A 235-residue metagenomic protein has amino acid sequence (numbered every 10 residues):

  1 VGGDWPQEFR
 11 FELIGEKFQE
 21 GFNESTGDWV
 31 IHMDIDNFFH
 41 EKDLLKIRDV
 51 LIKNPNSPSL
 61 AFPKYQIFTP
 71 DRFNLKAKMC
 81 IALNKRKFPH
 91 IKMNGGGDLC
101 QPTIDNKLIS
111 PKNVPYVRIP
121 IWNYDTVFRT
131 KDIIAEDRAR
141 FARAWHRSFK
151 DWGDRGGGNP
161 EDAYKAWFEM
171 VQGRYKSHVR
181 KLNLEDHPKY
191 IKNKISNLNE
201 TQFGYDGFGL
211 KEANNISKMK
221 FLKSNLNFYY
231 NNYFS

Functional and structural regions predicted by a protein language model:
V1-D28: Active-site-proximal specificity loops/subdomain of glycosyltransferases
V1-G2, D36, K64-Q66: Acidic carboxylate-rich catalytic motifs and surrounding loops in phosphoryl-/glycosyl-chemistry enzymes
W5-E8, D34, L108: A general structural-boundary detector
F11-Q19, H40-S235: Catalytic-site signature of metal-activated, phosphate-bearing donor transferases, centered on the GT-A/GT-A-like
G27-F38: Short beta-strand-to-loop acidic/aromatic patch adjacent to the donor-nucleotide binding site
